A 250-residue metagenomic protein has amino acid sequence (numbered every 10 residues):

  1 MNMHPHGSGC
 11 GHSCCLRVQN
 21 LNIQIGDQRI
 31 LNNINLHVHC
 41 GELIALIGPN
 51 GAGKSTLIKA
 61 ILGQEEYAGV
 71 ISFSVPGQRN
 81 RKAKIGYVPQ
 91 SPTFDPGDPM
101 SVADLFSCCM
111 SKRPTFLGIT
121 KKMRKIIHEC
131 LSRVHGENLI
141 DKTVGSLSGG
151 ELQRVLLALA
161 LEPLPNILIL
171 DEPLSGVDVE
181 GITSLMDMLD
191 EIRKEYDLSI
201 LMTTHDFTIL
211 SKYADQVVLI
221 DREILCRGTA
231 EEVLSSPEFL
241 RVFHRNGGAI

Functional and structural regions predicted by a protein language model:
I47-P49: The feature captures the beta-strand-to-loop junction immediately N-terminal to the Walker
K121-L139: Conserved ABC ATPase "signature" region
T143-L147, E151: Conserved ABC ATPase signature
L168-E172: Catalytic Walker B motif of ABC-type/P-loop ATPase nucleotide-binding domains
T204-H205: H-loop/switch region of ABC-family ATPase nucleotide-binding domains
E223-N246: Conserved beta-strand-loop-alpha-helix hinge in the C-terminal portion of ABC ATPase nucleotide-binding domains
